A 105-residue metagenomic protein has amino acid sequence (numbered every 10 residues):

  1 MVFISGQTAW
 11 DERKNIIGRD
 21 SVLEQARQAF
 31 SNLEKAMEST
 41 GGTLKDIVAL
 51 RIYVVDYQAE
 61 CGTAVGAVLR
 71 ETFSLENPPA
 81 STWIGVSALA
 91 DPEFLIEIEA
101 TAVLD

Functional and structural regions predicted by a protein language model:
M1-D105: Short, polar/acidic, helix-capping and beta-turn segments at strand->helix junctions that line the mouths
